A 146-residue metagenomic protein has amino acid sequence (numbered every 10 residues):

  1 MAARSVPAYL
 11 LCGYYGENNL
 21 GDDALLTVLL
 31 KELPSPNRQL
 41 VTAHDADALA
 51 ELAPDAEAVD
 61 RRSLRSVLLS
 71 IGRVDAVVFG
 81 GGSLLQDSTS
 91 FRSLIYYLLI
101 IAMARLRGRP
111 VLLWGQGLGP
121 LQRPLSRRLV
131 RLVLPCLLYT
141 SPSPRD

Functional and structural regions predicted by a protein language model:
A2-L121, L132-V133: Aromatic- and Gly/Pro-rich donor/ligand-binding loops that form nucleotide- or phosphate-bearing donor binding pockets
A104, Y139-T140: Hydrophobic alpha-helical segments that mediate membrane insertion or helix-helix packing
P124-L137: A conserved, positively charged/aromatic
T140-D146: Conserved small/polar residues in nucleotide/adenosyl-binding loops
